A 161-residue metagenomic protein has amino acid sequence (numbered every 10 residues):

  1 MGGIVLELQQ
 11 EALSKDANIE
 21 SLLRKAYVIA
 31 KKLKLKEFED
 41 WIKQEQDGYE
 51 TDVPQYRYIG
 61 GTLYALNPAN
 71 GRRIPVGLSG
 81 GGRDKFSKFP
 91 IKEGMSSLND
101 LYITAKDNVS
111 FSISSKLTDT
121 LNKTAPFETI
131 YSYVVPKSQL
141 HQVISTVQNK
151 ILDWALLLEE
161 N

Functional and structural regions predicted by a protein language model:
M1: Active-site-proximal helix-loop elements at catalytic-domain edges
I4-E7, E11-S14, N18-S21, K25 (+4 more regions): Non-transmembrane, amphipathic alpha-helical segments
Q10-A17, V28-K31, K43, D47 (+7 more regions): Generic surface-pattern signal
A17-G71: N-terminal interaction modules that seed assembly of large macromolecular complexes
N70-N161: Internal, Lys/Arg-enriched amphipathic helical interaction segments that engage polyanionic partners
